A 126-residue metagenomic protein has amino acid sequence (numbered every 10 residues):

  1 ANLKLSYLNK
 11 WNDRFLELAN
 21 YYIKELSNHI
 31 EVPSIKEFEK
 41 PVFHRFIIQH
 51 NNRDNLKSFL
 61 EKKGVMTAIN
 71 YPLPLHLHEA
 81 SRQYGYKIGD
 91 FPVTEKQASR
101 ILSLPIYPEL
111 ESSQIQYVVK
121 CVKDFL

Functional and structural regions predicted by a protein language model:
A1-L126: PLP-dependent aminotransferase class I/II
